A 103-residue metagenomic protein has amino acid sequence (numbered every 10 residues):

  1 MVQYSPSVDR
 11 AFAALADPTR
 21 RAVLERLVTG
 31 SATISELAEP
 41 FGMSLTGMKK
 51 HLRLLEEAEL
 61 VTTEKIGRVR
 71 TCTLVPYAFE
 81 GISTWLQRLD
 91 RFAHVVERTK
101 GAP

Functional and structural regions predicted by a protein language model:
V2, P6-T46, R68-E80: N-terminal helix-turn-helix DNA-binding core of bacterial DNA-binding proteins
Q3, T71-K100: Conserved segment of winged-helix/HTH DNA-binding domains
A13, E25, E56, S83 (+1 more regions): A cross-family signal for key residues in well-ordered alpha-helices that form functional helical elements
K49: Conserved catalytic core of two-component sensor histidine kinases
L52-R53: Short, hydrophobic-biased segments on the C-terminal half of alpha helices that form "recognition helices"
E56-G67, T73: Beta-hairpin "wing" of winged helix-turn-helix
